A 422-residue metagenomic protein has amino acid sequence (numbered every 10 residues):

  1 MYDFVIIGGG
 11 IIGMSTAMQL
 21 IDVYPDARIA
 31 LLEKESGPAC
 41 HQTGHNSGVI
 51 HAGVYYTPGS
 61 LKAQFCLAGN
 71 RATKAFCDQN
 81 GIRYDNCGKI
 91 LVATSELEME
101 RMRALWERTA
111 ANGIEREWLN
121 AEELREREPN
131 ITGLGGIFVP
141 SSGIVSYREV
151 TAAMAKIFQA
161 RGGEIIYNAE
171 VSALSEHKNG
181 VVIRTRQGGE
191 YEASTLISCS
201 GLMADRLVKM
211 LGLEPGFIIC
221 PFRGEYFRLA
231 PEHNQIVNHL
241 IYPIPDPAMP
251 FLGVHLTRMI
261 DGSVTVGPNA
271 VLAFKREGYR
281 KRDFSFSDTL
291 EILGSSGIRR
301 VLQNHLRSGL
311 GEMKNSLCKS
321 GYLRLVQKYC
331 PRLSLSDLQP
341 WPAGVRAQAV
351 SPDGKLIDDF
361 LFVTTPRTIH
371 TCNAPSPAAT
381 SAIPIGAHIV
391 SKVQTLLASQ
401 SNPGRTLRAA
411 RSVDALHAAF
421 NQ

Functional and structural regions predicted by a protein language model:
M1-I12, A30: Beta1/beta-strand and adjacent pyrophosphate-binding region of the FAD-binding site in flavoprotein oxidoreductases
S15, L174-F284: Flavin-dependent oxidoreductases
I21-G44: Glycine-rich FAD pyrophosphate-binding loop
G48-E123, G133, G253-V254, K275 (+1 more regions): Dinucleotide-binding Rossmann-like beta1-alpha1 core, especially the glycine-rich loop that anchors the ADP
T57-A68, V92-R101, I137-I157, I166 (+2 more regions): Short beta-strand to alpha-helix junction loop
R83-A93, L105, W118, E123-G162 (+4 more regions): Helix-loop-beta segment of a Rossmann-like dinucleotide-binding subdomain
I137-T195, M203-R206, I383-Q394: Helical element adjacent to the flavin cofactor pocket in flavoenzyme catalytic cores
K281, L293-S401: C-terminal catalytic lobe of FAD-dependent flavoproteins
